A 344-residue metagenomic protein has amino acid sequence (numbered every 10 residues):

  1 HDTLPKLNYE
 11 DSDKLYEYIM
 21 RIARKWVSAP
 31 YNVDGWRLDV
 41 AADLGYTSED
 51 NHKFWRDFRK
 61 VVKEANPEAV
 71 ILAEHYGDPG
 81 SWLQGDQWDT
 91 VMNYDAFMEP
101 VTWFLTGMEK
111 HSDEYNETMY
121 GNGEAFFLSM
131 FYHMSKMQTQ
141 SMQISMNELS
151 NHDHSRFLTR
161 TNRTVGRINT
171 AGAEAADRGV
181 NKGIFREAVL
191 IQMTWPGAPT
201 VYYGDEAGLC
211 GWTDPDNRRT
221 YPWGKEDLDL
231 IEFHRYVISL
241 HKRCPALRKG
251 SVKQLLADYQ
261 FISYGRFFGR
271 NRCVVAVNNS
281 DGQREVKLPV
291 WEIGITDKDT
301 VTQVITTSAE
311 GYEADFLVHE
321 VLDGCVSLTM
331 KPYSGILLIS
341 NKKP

Functional and structural regions predicted by a protein language model:
H1-Y16, D39-D50, E114-G121, N169-V180 (+1 more regions): The substrate-binding groove and active-site-proximal loops of carbohydrate-active enzymes, especially glycoside
H1-Y31, F58, E64, S81: Substrate-binding/active-site clefts of carbohydrate-active enzymes
L15-I19, N51, W55, F185 (+1 more regions): Aromatic/hydrophobic pocket-lining residues that form the small-molecule binding cavity in soluble enzyme cores
A23, W55, R59-K60, E68-D214 (+6 more regions): Conserved alpha/beta catalytic core and glycan-binding cleft of carbohydrate-active enzymes
P30-V33, G197: A structural motif
D34-L38: Hydrophobic residues within beta-strands of alpha/beta enzymes
V40-L44, H75-G77, S150-D153, K225 (+2 more regions): Short, flexible loop/turn elements at secondary-structure junctions
N181-K182, T194-V201, D205-P344: Carbohydrate-interacting/catalytic domains
